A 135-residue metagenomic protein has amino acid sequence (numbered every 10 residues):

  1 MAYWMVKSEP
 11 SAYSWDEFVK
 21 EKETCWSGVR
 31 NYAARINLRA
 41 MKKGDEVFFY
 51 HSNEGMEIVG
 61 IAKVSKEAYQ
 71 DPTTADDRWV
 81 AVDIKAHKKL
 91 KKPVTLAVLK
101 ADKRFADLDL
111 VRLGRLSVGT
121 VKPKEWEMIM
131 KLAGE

Functional and structural regions predicted by a protein language model:
M1-K43, E125, G134-E135: Compositionally biased, charged N-terminal/linker segments
M1-P10, D71-E135: Contiguous surface segments at macromolecular interaction interfaces
A2, K22, K43-D45, I58-G60 (+1 more regions): A generic structural signal for short beta-strands and their flanking turns/coil linkers
S27-A33, K66-T73: Short acidic (Asp/Glu) patches
N37-A40, H51, G119: Aromatic-acidic/polar surface patches that form glycan- and anion
F48-F49, K63: Hydrophobic beta-strand signal
Y50-M56: Short, charged beta-turn/beta-strand-edge "cap" motif at the junction between a beta-strand and an adjacent loop
E57-E67: Short beta-strand-centered aromatic/proline hotspots
